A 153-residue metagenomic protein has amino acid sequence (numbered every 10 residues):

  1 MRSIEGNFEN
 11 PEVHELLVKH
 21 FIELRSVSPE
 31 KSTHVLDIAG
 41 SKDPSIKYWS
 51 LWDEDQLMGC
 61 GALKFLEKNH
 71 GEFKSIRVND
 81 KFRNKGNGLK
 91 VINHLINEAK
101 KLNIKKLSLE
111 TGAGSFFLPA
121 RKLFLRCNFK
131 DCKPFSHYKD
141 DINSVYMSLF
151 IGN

Functional and structural regions predicted by a protein language model:
S3-H70, K74, N79, E98 (+2 more regions): Acetyl-CoA-dependent GNAT
E15-K19, K90, H94, Y146: Alpha-helical elements of Rossmann-like donor-binding domains used by nucleotide-donor carbohydrate transfer enzymes
I46, I142-Y146: Short hydrophobic/aromatic beta-strand or adjacent loop that forms the aromatic wall/cage of a ligand/substrate-binding
V78, N84-N97, K122-R126: Conserved acetyl-CoA-binding loop-helix of GNAT-fold acetyltransferases
N79, G112-G114: Residue-level recognition of the GNAT/N-acetyltransferase active site
L89, G114-K133, D140-I142: Conserved active-site alpha-helix within GNAT-family acetyltransferase domains
A99-G112: Conserved GNAT acetyl-CoA-binding A-motif
L109, K133-P134: Beta-hairpin "wing" of winged helix-turn-helix
